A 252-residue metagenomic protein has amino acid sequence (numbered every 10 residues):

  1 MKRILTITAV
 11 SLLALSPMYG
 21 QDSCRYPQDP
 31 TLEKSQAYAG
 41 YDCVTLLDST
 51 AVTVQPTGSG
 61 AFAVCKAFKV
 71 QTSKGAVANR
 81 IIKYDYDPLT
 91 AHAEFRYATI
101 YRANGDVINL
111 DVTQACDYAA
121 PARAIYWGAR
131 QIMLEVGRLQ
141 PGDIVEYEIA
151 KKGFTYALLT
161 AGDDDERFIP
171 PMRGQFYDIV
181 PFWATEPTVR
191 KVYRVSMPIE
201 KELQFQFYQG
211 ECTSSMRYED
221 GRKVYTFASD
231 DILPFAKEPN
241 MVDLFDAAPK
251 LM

Functional and structural regions predicted by a protein language model:
M1-C24: Bacterial Sec-dependent N-terminal signal peptides
Q21-M252: Beta-strand-rich, non-transmembrane domain signature
